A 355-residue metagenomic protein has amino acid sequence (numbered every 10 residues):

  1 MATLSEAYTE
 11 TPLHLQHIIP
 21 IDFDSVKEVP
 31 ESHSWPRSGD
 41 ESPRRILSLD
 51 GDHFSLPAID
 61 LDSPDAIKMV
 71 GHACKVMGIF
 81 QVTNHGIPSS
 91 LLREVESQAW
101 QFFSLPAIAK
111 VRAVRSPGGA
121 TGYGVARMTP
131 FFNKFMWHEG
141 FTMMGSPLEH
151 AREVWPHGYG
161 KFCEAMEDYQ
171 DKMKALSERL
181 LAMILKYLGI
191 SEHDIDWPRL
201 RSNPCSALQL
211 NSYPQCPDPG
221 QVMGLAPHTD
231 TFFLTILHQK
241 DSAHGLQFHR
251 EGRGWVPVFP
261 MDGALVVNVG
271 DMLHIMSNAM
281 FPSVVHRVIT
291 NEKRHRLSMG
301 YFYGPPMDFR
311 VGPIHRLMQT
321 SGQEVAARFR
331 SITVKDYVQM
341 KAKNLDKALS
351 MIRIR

Functional and structural regions predicted by a protein language model:
M1-R355: Peripheral, non-catalytic segments flanking oxidoreductase cores
